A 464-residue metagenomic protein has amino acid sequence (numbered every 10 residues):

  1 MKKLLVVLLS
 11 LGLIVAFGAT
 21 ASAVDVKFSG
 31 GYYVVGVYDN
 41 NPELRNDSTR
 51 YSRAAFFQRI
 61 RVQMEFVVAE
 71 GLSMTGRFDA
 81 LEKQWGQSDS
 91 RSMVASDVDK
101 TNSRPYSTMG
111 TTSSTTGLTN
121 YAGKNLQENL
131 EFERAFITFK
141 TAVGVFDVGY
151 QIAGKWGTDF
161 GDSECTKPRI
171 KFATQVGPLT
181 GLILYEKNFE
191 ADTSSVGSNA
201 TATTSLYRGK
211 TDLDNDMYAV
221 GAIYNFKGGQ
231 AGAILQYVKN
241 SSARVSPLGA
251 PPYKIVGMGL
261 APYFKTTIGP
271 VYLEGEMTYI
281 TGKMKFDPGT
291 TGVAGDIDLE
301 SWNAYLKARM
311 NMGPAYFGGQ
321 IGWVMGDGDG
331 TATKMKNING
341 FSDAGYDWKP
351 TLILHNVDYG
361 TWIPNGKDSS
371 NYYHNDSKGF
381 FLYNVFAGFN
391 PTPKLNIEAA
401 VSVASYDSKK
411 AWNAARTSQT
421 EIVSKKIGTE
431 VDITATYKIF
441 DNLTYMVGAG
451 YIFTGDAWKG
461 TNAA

Functional and structural regions predicted by a protein language model:
M1-L4: Positively charged n-region of N-terminal signal peptides that target proteins for export
V6-A153, K167-V176, G181, Y224-K227 (+3 more regions): Beta-barrel outer-membrane channel/assembly domains of diderm bacteria
W156-K167, V196: Active-site cleft segment of glycoside hydrolase catalytic domains centered on the general acid/base Glu
W156-T158, A191-T193, S242-A243, M284 (+1 more regions): Extracytoplasmic/secreted cell-surface and envelope-processing proteins
T158-S163, V245-P251, K459-G460: Short, solvent-exposed loop/turn segments at secondary-structure boundaries
G181-T278: Internal metal/ion-chelating core segments
D298-F341: Long, well-ordered mid-to-C-terminal structural blocks that present hydrophobic/aromatic surfaces
T331-S377: Flexible glycine-rich, low-complexity coil/linker segments exposed to the extracellular/periplasmic environment
